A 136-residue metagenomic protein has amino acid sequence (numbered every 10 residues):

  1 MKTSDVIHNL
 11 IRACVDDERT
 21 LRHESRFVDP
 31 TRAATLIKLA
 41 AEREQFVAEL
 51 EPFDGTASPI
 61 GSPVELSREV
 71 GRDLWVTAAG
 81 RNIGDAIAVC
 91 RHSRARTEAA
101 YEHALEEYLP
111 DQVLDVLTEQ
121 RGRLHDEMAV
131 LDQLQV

Functional and structural regions predicted by a protein language model:
M1-V28, G84-Y108: Alpha-helical bundle segments that constitute or directly flank the non-heme di-iron/ferroxidase center
K2-L10, V28-A48, I83-I87, Q112-D126: Alpha-helical scaffold segments that form or flank carboxylate-/histidine-based iron centers
H8, R68-W75, L114, T118 (+1 more regions): Generic detector of well-ordered alpha-helical segments enriched in charged/polar residues, highlighting helical
D17, S93-V136: Preference for long, well-ordered alpha-helical segments
L21, R68-G71, Y101, L124: Hydrophobic alpha-helical core bundles mediating ligand binding, dimerization, or RNAP-core interactions
S25-V28, P59, V64, V76 (+3 more regions): Generic structural signal for short, flexible, solvent-exposed coil/loop and linker residues
A33-S67, V130-L134: Conserved alpha-helical segments that form or flank metal/cofactor-binding pockets of metalloenzymes
P52-H92, R96-E98: Carboxylate-rich helix-loop segments that flank metal/cofactor sites and access channels in metalloenzymes
